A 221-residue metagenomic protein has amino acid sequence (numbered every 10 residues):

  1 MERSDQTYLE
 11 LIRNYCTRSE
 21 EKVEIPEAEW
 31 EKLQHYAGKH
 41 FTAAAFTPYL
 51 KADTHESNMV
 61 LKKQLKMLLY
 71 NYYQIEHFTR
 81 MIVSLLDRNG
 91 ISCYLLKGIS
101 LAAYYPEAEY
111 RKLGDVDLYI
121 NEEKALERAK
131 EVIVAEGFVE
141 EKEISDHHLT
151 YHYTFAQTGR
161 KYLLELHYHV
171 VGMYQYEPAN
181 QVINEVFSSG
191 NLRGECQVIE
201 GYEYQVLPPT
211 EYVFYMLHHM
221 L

Functional and structural regions predicted by a protein language model:
M1-G114, I120-L221: Conserved NTP-donor binding/palm subdomain of two-metal-ion nucleotidyltransferases/polymerases, i.e., the charged
